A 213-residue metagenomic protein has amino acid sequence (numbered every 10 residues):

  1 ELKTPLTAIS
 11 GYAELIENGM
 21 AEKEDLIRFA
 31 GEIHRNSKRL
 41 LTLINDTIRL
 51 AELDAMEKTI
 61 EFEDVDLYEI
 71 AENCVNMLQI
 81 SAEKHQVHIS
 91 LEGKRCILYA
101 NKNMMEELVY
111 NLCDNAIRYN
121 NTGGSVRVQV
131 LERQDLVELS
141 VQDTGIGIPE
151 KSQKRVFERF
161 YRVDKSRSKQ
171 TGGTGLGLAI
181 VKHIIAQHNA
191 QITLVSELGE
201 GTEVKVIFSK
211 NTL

Functional and structural regions predicted by a protein language model:
E17-E24: Short acidic helix/loop segment immediately C-terminal to the autophosphorylated histidine in two-component histidine
D25, A55-I60, G93, I97-N103: Conserved micro-motifs of the catalytic ATP-binding
R35-L40: Short alpha-helical segment of the dimerization/phosphotransfer core of two-component systems
S81-S90, C96: Short conserved segments within the C-terminal catalytic ATPase subdomain
G123-D135: Short beta-strand/loop element within the Bergerat-fold HATPase_c
I148-R162, K182: Short conserved segment of the HATPase_c
N189-A190: Conserved glycine-rich
